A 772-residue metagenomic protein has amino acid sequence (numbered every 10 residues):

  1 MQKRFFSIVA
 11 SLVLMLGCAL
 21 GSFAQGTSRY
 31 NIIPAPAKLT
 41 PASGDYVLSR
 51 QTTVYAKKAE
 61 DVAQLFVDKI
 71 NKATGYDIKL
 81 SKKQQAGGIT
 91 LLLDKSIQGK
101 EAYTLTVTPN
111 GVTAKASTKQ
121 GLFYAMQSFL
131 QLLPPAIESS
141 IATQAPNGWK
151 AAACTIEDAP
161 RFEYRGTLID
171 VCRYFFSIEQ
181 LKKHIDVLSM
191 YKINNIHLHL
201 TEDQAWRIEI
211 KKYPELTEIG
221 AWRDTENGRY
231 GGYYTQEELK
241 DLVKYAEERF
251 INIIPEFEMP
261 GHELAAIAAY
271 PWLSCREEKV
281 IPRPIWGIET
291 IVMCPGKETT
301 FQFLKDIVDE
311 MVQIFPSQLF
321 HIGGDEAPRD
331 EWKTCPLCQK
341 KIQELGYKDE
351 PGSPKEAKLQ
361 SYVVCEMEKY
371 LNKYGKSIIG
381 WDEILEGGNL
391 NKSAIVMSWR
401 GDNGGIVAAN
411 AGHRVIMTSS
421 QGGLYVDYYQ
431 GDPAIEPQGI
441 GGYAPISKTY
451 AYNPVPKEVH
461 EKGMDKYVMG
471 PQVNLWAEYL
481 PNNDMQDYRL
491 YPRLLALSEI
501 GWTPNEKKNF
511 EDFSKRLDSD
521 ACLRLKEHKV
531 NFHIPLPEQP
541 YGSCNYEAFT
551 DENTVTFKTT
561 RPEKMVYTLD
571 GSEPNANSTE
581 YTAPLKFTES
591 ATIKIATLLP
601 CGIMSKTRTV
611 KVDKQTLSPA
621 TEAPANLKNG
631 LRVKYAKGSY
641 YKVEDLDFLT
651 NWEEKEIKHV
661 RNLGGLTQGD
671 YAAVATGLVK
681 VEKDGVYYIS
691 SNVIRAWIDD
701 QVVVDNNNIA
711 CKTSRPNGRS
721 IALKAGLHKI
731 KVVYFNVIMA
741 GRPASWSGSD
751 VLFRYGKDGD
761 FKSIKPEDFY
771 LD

Functional and structural regions predicted by a protein language model:
M1-A10: Bacterial N-terminal signal peptides that target proteins for export
S11, M15, A19, F23-P160 (+5 more regions): Acidic, contiguous N-terminal accessory segments
A24, K508, S514-K680, V686 (+7 more regions): Short, compositionally stereotyped local motifs that mark structural "simplifiers"
Q98-L319, C335, E366, Y370 (+1 more regions): Feature activates predominantly on carbohydrate-active enzymes
I281-P284, I288-K392, W399-V407: Active-site neighborhood of glycoside hydrolase catalytic domains
I378-A394, S398-N553: Flexible, acidic glycine-rich loops studded with aromatic residues
V732-G741: Short beta-strand-plus-loop segments that form exposed binding edges in beta-rich domains
